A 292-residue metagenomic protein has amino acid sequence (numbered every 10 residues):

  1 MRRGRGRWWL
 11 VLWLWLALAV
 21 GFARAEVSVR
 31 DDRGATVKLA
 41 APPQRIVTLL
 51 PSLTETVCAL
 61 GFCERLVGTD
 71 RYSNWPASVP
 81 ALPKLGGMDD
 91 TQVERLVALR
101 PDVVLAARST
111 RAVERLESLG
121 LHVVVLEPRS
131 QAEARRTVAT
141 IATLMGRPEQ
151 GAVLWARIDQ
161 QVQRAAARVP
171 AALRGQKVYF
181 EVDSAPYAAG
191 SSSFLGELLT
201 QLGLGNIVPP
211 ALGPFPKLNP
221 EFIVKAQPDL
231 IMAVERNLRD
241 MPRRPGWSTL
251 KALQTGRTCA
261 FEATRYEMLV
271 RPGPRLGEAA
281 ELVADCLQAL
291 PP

Functional and structural regions predicted by a protein language model:
W9-G21: Bacterial N-terminal signal peptides
A23-A25: Boundary at the C-terminal end of the N-terminal hydrophobic targeting segment
V29, A35-T36, V103, R111-Y187 (+2 more regions): Extracytoplasmic substrate-binding proteins
R30-G34, L85-E94, A211-P220: Short helix-initiation/N-cap motifs at beta->coil->alpha
Q44-L99, V103-S109, I207: A short, structured surface patch at a secondary-structure boundary
L50, R108-S109, V182, A211 (+3 more regions): Short secondary-structure boundary segments
Y72-W75, A188-F215: Alpha-helical, coiled-coil/dimerization segments enriched in small aliphatic residues
V93-P101, L119, L218-Q227: Short helices/loops that flank or line small-molecule/ion binding pockets
